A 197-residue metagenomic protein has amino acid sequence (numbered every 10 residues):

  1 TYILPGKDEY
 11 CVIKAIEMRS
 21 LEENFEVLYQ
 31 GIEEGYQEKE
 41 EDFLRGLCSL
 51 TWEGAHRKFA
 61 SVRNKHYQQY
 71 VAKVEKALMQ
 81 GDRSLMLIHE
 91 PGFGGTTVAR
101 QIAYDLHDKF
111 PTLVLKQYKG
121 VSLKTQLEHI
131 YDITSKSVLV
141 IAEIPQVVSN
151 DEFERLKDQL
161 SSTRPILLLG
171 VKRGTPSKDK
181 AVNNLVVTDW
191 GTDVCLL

Functional and structural regions predicted by a protein language model:
T1, T96-A99, V140-E143: Short low-polarity hydrophobic stretches
T1-L28, D158-L197: Alpha-helical sensor/transducer elements of the RecA-like P-loop NTPase core
T1-M79, D108: Extended, charged/polar low-complexity intrinsically disordered regions
R63-Y67, G94-G95, P145: Phosphate/oxyanion-binding active-site loops and adjacent basic polyanion-contact surfaces
Q69-E75, M79, I88-L113, T125-I133 (+2 more regions): P-loop NTPase Walker A phosphate-binding motif
Q80-G81, T134-K136, R164: Residue-level preference for short coil/turn positions at secondary-structure junctions
S84-L85: Conserved beta-strand position immediately N-terminal to the Walker
V114-L160, V171: Conserved P-loop NTPase "ATPase switch" module shared by AAA+ and STAND
